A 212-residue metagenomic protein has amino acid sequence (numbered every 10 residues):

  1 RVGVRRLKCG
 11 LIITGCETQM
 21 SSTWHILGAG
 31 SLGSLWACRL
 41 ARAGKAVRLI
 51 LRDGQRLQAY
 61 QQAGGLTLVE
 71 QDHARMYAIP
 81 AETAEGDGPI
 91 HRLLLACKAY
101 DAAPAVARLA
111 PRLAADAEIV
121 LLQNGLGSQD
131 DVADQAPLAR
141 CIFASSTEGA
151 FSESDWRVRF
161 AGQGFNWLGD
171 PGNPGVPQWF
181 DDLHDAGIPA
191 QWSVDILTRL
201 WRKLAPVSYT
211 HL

Functional and structural regions predicted by a protein language model:
V2-V4, E17: Acidic, Ala/Val/Gly-enriched low-complexity intrinsically disordered segments
M20-Q71: NAD(P)+-binding Rossmann beta1-loop-alpha1 motif at the extreme N-terminus of oxidoreductases
W24, V47, I119, C141 (+1 more regions): Hydrophobic anchor at the start of a short beta-strand that flanks the dinucleotide cofactor-binding loop
H73-R157: Rossmann-like NAD(P)(H) cofactor-binding subdomain of soluble oxidoreductases
W156-F180: Short beta-strand and adjoining strand-loop segment in the mid-core of the Rossmann-like NAD(P)-dependent dehydrogenase
L200-L204: Noncatalytic alpha-helical scaffolds and linker/capping helices
T210-H211: Conserved small/polar residues in nucleotide/adenosyl-binding loops
